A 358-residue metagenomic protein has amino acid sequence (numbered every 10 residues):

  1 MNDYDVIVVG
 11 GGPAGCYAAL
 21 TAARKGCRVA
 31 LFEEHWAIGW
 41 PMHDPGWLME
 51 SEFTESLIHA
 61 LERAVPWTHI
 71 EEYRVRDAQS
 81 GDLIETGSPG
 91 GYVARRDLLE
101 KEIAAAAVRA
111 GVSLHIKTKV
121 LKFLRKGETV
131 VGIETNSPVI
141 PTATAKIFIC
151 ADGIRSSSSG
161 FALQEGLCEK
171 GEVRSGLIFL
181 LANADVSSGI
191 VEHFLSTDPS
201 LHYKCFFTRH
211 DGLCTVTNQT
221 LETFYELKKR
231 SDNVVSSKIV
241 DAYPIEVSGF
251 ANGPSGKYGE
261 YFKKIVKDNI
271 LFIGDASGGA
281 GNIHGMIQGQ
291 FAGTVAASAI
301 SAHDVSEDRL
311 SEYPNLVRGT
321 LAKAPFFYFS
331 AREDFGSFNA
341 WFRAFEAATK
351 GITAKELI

Functional and structural regions predicted by a protein language model:
I7, G11, A23-H43: Glycine-rich FAD pyrophosphate-binding loop
G15-C16: N-terminal Rossmann-fold NAD(P) dinucleotide-binding loop
H35-L57: Conserved N-terminal glycine-rich FAD pyrophosphate-binding loop of Rossmann-like flavoproteins
M49-E102: A conserved beta-strand/loop capping segment in the N-terminal third of enzymes that catalyze redox or closely related
A106-A242: Predominantly flavin-linked oxidoreductase catalytic cores and closely associated redox partners
E222-V295, A299-E307, S311: FAD/FMN-dependent oxidoreductases across multiple families
V295-A340: Active-site-proximal substrate-binding core of FAD-dependent oxidoreductases
S330-I358: C-terminal auxiliary extensions adjacent to catalytic cores
